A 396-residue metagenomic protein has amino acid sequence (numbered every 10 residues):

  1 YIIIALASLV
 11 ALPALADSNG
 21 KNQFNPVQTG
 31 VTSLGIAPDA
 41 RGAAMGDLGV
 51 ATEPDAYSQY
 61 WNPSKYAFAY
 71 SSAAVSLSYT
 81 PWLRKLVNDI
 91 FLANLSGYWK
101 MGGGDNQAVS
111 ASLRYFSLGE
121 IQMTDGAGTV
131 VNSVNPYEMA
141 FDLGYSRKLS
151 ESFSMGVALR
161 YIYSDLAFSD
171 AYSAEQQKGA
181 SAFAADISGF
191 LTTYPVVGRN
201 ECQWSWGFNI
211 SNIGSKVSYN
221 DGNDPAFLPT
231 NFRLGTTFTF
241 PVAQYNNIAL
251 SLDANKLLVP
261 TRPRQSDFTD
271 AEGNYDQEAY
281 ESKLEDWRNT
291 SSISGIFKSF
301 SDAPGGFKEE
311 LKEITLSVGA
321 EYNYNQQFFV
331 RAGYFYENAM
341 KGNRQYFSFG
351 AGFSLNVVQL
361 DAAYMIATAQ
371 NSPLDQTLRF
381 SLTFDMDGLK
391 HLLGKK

Functional and structural regions predicted by a protein language model:
Y1-A5: Sec-dependent signal peptide recognition, specifically the positively charged N-region followed immediately by
A11-P13: N-terminal signal peptide c-region/cleavage motif recognized by signal peptidases
D17-K396: Subset of outer-membrane beta-barrel
